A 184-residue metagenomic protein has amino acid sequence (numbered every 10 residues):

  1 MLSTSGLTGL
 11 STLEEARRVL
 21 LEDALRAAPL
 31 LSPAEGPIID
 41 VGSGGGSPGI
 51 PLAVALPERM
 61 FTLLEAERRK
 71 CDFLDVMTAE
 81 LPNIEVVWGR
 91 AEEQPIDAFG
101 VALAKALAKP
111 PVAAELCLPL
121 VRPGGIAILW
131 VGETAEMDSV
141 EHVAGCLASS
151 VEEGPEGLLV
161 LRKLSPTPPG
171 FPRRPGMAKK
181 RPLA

Functional and structural regions predicted by a protein language model:
M1-I39, R69-I84: Class I SAM-dependent transferase core
S43, S47-G49, E58-T62, A66-A184: S-adenosylmethionine
L52: Aromatic pocket-lining residues of Rossmann-like dinucleotide-binding sites
A55: Hydrophobic alpha-helical segments that form the core of small-molecule binding pockets and/or dimer interfaces
